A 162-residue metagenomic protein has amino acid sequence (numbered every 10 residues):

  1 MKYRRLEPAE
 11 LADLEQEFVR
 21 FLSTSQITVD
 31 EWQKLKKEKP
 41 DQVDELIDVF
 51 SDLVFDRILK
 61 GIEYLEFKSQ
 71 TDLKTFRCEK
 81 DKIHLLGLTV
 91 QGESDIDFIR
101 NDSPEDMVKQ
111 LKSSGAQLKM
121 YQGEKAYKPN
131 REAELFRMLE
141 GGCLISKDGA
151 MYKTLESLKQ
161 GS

Functional and structural regions predicted by a protein language model:
M1, E17-S23, S103, L118-K125: Short, functional N-terminal and low-complexity linear motifs
K2-K68: N-terminal interaction modules that seed assembly of large macromolecular complexes
S23-Q26, K37, D81, A126 (+2 more regions): Short linear sequence elements within intrinsically disordered, low-complexity coil regions
E31-L35, E66-T71, Q122, A150-L155: Short coil/turn segments at secondary-structure boundaries
Q42-L46, F50, I99, S103 (+4 more regions): Non-membrane alpha-helical secondary structure
V43-E105: Long, charge-patterned amphipathic interaction tracts in eukaryotic proteins
L111-S162: Glycine-rich, aromatic-bearing surface loops/beta-hairpins
